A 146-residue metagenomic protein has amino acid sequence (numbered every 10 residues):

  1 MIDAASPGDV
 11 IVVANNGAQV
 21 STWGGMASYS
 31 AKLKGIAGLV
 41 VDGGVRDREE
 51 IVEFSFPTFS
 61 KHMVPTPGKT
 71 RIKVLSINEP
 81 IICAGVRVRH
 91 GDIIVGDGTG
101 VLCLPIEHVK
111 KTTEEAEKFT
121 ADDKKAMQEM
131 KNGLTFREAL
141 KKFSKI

Functional and structural regions predicted by a protein language model:
M1-H90, L104-I146: Feature captures the catalytic cores and cofactor-binding loops of soluble hydro-lyases/lyases that act on carboxylate
R89-G100: Conserved beta-strand-loop-short alpha-helix elements that form and flank the Mn2+/Mg2+-coordinating active site
